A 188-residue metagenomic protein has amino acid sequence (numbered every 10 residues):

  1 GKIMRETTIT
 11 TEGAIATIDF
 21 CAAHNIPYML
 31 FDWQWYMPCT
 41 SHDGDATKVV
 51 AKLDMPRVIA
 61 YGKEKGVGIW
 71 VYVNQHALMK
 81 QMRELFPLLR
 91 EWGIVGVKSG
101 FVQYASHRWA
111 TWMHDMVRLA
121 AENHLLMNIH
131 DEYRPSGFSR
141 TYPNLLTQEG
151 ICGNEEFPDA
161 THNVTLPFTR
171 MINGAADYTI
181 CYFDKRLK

Functional and structural regions predicted by a protein language model:
G1-Y28, D32: An acidic-aromatic substrate-binding cleft motif
L30-K188: Aromatic- and carboxylate-enriched substrate-binding clefts and catalytic-loop regions of carbohydrate-active enzymes
